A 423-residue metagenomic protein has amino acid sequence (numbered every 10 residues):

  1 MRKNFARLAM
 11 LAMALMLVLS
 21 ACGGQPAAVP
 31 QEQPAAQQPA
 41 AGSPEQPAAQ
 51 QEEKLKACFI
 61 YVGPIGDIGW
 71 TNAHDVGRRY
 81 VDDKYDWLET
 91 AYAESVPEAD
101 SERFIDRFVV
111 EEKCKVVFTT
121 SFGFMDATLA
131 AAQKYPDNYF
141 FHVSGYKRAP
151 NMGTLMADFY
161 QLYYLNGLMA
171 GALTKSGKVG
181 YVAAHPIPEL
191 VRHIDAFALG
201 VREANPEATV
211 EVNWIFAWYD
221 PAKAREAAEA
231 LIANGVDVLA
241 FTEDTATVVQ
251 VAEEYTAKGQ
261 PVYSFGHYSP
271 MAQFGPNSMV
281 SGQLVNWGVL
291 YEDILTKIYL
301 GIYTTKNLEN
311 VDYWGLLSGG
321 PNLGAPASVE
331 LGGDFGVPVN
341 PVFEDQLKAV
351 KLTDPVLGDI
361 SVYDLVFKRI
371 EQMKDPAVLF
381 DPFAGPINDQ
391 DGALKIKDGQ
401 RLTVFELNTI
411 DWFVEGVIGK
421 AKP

Functional and structural regions predicted by a protein language model:
M1-A9: Bacterial N-terminal signal peptides that target proteins for export
M16-A21: C-terminal motif of bacterial Sec signal peptides marking the signal peptidase cleavage site
G23-P26: Bacterial signal peptide processing site
A28, E32-P423: A residue-level marker of the well-folded mature domains of exported/periplasmic proteins
